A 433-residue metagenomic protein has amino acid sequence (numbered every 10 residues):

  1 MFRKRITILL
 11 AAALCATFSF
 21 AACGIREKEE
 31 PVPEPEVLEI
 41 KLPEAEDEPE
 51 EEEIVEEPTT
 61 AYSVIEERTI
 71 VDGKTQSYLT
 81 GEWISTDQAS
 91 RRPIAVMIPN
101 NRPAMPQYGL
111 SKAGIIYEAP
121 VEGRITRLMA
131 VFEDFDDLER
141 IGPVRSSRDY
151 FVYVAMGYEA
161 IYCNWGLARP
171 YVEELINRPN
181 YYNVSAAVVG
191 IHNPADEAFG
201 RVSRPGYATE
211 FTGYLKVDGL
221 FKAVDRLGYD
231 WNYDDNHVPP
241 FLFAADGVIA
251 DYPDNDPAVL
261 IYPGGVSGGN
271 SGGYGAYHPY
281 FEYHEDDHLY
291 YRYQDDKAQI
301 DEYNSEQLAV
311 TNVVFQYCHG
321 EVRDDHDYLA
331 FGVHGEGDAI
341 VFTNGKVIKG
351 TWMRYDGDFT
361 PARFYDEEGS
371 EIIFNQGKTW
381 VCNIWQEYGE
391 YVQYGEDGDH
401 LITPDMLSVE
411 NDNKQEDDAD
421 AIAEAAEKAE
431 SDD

Functional and structural regions predicted by a protein language model:
M1-L9: Bacterial N-terminal signal peptides that target proteins for export
S19-A22: C-terminal motif of bacterial Sec signal peptides marking the signal peptidase cleavage site
G24-R26: Bacterial signal peptide processing site
E29-E30, P35-L42, E52-Y117, E122-D433: A surface/extracellular/periplasmic glyco- and lipid-processing/surface-interacting theme
E48-P49: Long, acidic low-complexity intrinsically disordered regions
